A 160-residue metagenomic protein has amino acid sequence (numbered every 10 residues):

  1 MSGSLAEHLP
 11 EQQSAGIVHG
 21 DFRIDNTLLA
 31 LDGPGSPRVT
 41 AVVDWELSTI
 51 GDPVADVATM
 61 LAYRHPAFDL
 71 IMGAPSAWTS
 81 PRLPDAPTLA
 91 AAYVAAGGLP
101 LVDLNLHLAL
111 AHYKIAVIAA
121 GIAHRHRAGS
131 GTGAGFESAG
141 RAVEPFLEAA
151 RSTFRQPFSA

Functional and structural regions predicted by a protein language model:
M1-G16, L47-P53, S130-V143: A cross-family kinase active-site recognition segment
M1-G20, I24, A30-R38, A95: An alpha-helical support segment within catalytic cores of ATP-dependent transferases
I17-R23, A41-V43, L108, K114-V117: Short beta-strand segments
L28-T59, Y63, F68: Catalytic activation segment of kinase domains across protein kinase-like and atypical kinase folds
V39-V42, D85-L99, P145-A150, F154-R155: Short amphipathic alpha-helical segments and their helix-coil junctions
A55-G97, A111-G129: Active-site activation/catalytic loop segments of kinase-like enzymes and analogous catalytic loops in related
L99-A111: All-alpha amphipathic helical-bundle segments outside canonical DNA-binding/catalytic cores that form hydrophobic
R125-S130, A134-A160: Regulatory N- and C-terminal appendages and interdomain linkers associated with kinase/kinase-like NTP transferase
